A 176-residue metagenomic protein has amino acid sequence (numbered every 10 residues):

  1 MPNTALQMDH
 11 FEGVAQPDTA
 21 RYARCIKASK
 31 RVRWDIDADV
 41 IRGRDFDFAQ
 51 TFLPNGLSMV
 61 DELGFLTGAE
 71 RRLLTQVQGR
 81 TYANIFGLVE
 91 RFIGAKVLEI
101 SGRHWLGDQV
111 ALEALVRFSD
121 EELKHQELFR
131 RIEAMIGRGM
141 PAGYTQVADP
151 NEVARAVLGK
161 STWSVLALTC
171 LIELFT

Functional and structural regions predicted by a protein language model:
M1-E113, A134-D149, G159-W163: Terminal targeting/low-complexity segments that flank the catalytic cores of oxidoreductases
F86-G94, F118-E133, L166-T176: Alpha-helical transition-metal enzyme core signature, strongest for iron centers
Q146, P150-T176: Loop-centered beta-sheet repeat module
